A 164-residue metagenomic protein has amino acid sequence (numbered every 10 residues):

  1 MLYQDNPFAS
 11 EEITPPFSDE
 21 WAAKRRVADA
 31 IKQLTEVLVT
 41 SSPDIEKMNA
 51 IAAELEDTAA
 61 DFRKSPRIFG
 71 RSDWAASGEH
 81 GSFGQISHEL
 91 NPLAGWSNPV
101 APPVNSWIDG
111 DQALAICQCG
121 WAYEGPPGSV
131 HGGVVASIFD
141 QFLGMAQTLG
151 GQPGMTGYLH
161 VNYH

Functional and structural regions predicted by a protein language model:
M1-H164: Terminal targeting signals and extreme-terminal segments of soluble enzymes
